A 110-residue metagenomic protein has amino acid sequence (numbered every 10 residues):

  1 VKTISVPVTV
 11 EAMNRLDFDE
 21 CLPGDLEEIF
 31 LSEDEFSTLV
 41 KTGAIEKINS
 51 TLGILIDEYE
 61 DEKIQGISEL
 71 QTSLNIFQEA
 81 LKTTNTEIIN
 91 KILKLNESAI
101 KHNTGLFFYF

Functional and structural regions predicted by a protein language model:
V1-F110: Acidic (Asp/Glu-rich) sequence patches and key acidic residues that form negatively charged surfaces used
